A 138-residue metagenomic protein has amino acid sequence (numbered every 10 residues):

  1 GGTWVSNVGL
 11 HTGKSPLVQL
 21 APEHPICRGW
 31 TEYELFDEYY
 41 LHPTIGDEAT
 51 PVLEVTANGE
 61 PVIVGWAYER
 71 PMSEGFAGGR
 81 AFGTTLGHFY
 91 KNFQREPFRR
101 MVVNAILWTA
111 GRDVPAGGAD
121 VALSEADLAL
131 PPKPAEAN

Functional and structural regions predicted by a protein language model:
G1-G59, G118-N138: An acidic, glycine-rich "communication" segment
Q19, T44-G46, Y68-A77: Extracellular/periplasmic catalytic domains that process cell-envelope and extracellular macromolecules
G59-V62, P71-N138: Extracellular ligand-binding/catalytic regions of CAZymes and related secreted enzymes and adhesion modules
